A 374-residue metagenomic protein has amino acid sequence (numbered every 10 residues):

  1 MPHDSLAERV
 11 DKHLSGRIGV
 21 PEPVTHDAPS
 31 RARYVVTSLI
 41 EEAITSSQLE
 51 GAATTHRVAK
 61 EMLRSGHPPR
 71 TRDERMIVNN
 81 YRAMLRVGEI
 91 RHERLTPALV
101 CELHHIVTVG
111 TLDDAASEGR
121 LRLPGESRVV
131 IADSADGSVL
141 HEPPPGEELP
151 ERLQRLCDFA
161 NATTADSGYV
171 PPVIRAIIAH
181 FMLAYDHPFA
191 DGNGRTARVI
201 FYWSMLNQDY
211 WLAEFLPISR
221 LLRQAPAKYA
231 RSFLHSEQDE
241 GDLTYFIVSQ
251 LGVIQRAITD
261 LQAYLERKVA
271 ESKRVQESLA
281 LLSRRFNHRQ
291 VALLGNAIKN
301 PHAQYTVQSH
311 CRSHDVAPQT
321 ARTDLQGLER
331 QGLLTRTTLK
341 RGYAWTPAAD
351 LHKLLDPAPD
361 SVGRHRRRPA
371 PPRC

Functional and structural regions predicted by a protein language model:
M1-C374: FIC/Doc superfamily catalytic core
